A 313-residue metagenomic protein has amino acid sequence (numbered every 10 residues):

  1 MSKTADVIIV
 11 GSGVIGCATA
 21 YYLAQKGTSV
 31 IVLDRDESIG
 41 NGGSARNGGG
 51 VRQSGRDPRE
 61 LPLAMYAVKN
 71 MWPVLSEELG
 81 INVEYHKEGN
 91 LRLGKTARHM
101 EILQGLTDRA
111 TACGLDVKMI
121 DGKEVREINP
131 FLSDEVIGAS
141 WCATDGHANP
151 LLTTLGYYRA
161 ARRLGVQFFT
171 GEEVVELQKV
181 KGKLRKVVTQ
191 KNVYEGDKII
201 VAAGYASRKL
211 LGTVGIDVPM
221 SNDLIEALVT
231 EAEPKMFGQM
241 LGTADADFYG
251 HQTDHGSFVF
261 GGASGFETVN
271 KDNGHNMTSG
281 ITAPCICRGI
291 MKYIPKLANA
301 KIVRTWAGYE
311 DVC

Functional and structural regions predicted by a protein language model:
S2-I15, I31: Beta1/beta-strand and adjacent pyrophosphate-binding region of the FAD-binding site in flavoprotein oxidoreductases
A24-S44: Glycine-rich FAD pyrophosphate-binding loop
G40, T189-F237: Central helical "cap/lid" subdomain
G48-I128, D247-Y249, G274, I290: Dinucleotide-binding Rossmann-like beta1-alpha1 core, especially the glycine-rich loop that anchors the ADP
L63, L93-I102, W141-R159, F169 (+1 more regions): Short beta-strand to alpha-helix junction loop
Y85-K87, M220-I225, P295-W306: A short coil-to-beta-strand element that immediately follows conserved catalytic motifs
S140-K198: Helical element adjacent to the flavin cofactor pocket in flavoenzyme catalytic cores
P234-C313: Active-site lid/adjacent beta-loop-alpha segment flanking the redox-cofactor pocket in flavoenzymes
